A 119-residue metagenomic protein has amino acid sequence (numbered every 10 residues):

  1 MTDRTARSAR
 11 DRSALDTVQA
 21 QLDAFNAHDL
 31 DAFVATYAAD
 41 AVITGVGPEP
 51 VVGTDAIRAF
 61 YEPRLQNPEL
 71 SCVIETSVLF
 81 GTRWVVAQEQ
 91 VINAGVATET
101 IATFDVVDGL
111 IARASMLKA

Functional and structural regions predicted by a protein language model:
T2-A9, S13, D23-N26, T44 (+2 more regions): A beta-strand edge to alpha-helix "cap/lid" segment located at domain peripheries
A27-D40: Short, well-ordered alpha-helical segments enriched in acidic and aromatic residues
